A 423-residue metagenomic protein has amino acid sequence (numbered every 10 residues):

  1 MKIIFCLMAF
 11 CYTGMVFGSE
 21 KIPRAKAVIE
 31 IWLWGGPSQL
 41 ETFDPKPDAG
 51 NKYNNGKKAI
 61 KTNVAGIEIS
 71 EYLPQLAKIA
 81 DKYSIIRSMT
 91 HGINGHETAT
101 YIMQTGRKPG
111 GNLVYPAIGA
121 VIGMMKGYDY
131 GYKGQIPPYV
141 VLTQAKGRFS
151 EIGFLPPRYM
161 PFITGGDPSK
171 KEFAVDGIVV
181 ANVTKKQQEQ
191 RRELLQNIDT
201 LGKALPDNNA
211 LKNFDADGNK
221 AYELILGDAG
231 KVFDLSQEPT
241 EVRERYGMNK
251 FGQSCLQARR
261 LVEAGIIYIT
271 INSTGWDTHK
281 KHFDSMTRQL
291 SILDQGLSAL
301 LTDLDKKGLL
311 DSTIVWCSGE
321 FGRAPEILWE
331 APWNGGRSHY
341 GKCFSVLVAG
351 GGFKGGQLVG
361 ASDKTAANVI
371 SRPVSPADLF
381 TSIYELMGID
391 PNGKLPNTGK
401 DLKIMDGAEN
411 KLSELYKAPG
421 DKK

Functional and structural regions predicted by a protein language model:
F5-C6, V16: Cleavable N-terminal signal peptides
F17-K423: Ligand-binding pockets and gating/stacking loops
